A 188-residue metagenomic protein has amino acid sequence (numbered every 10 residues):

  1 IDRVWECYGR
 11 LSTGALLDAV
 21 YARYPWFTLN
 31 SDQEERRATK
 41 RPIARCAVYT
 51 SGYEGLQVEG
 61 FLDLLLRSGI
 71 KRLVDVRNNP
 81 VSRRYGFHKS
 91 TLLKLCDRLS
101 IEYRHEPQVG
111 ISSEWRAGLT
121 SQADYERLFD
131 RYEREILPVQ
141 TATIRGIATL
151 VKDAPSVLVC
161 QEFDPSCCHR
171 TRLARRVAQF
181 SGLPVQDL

Functional and structural regions predicted by a protein language model:
I1-L188: Residues lining hydrophobic/aromatic ligand-binding pockets adjacent to catalytic sites
